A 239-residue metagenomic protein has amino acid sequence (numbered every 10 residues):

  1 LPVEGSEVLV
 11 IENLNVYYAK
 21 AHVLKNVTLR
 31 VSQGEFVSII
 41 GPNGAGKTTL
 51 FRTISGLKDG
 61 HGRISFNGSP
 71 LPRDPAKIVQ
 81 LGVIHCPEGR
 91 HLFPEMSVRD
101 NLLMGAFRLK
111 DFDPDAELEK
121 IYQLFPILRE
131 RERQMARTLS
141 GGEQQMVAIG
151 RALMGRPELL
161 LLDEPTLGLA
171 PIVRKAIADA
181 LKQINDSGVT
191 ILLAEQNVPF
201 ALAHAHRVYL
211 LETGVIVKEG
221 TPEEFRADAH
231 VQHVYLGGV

Functional and structural regions predicted by a protein language model:
P2-V239: Glycine-rich phosphate-binding loops of nucleotide-dependent enzymes
